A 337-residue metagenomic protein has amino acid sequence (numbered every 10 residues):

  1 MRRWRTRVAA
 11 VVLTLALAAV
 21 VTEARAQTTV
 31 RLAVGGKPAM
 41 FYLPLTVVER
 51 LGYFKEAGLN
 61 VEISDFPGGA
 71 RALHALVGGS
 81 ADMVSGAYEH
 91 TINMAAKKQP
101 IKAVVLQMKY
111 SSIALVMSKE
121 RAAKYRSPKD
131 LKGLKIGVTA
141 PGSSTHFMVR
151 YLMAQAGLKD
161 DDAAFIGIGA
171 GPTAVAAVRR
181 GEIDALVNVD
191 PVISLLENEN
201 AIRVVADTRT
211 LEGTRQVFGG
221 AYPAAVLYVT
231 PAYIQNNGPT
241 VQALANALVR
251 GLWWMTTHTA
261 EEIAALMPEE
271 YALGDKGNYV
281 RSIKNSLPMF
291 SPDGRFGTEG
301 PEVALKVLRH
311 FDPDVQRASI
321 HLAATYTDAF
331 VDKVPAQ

Functional and structural regions predicted by a protein language model:
M1-W4: N-terminal secretory signal peptides that target proteins for export/translocation
A9-V20: Bacterial N-terminal signal peptides
V20-A26: Sec/Tat signal peptide C-region and signal peptidase I cleavage site
A26-A170, R180-D190, A201, V205-T208 (+1 more regions): Short, glycine-/small- and polar/acidic-enriched structural segments that line small-molecule recognition paths
E56, T210-G220, P288-G297: Short, solvent-exposed loop/beta-turn-alpha elements that line the ligand-binding surface or hinge of extracytoplasmic
T173-E269: Pocket-lining segment of extracytoplasmic ligand-binding domains
I234-V315: Secondary-structure end/capping motifs
L305-Q337: Conserved C-terminal helix/tail region of periplasmic/extracytoplasmic solute-binding proteins
